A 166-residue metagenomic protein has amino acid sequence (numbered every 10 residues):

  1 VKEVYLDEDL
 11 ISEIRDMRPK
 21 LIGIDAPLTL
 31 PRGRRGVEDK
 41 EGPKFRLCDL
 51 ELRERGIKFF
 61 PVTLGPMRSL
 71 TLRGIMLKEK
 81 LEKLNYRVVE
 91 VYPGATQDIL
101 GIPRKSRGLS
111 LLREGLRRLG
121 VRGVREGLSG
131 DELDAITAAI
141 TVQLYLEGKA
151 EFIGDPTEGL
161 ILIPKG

Functional and structural regions predicted by a protein language model:
V1-G166: Phosphate- and other anionic-substrate recognition elements at nucleic-acid/protein interfaces
